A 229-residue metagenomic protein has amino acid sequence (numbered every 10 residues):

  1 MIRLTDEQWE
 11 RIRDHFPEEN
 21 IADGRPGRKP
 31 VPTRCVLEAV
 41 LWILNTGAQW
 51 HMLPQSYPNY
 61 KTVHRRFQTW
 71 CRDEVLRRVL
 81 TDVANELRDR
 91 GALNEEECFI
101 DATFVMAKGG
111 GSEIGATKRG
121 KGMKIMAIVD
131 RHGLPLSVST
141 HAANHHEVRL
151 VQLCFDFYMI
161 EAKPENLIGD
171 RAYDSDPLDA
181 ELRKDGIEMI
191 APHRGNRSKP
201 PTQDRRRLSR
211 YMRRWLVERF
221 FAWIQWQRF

Functional and structural regions predicted by a protein language model:
M1-F229: Short alpha-helical elements
